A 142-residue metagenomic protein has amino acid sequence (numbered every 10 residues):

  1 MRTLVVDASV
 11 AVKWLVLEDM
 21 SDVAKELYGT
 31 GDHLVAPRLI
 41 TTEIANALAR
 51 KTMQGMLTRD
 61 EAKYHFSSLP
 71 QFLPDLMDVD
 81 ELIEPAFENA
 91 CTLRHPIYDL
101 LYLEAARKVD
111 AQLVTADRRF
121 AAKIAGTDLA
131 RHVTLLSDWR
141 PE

Functional and structural regions predicted by a protein language model:
M1-I40, K51-Y64, T127, E142: Short, well-structured N-terminal submotif of metal-dependent ribonuclease cores
M1-T3, L103, R107-E142: Acidic, PIN/NYN-like endoribonuclease modules and their adjacent C-terminal/linker elements
V23, E43, P85, A122-I124: Phosphate- and divalent-cation-binding pockets in alpha/beta enzyme and binding domains that engage nucleotide-derived
G31-V35, P70, Q112: Short loop->beta-strand "edge-of-pocket" segments that line small-molecule binding or catalytic clefts across diverse
I40-T41, E61, L82, Y102: Short, conserved alpha-helical segments within structured domains
A45-M77, I83-P85: Active-site-proximal, substrate-binding regions of enzyme catalytic domains and RNA-binding/basic surfaces
P74-R119: Active-site neighborhoods of divalent-metal-dependent phosphate/nucleic-acid chemistry enzymes
